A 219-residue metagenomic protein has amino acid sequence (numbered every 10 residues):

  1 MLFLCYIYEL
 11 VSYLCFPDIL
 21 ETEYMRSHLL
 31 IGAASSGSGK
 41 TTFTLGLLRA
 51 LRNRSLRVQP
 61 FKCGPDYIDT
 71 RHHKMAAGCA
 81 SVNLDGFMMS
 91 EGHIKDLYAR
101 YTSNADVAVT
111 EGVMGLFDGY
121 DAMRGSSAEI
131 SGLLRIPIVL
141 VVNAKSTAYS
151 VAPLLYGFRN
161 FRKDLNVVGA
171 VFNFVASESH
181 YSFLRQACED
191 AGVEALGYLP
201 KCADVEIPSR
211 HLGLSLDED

Functional and structural regions predicted by a protein language model:
M1-L14: Hydrophobic alpha-helical signal peptides and transmembrane signal-/tail-anchor segments that drive secretory-pathway
Y13-Y24: Short, Lys/Arg-enriched N-terminal segments with co-localized hydrophobic residues within the first ~10-30 amino acids
T22-S38, T42, L48-L134, V142-G169 (+1 more regions): ATP-dependent carboxylate-amine ligase catalytic core
I138-V141, L196-Y198: Short hydrophobic alpha-helical runs that function as membrane-insertion/retention elements
Y149-D219: Internal gly/pro-rich beta-alpha loop/helix module that stabilizes soluble enzyme cofactors or their anionic handles
